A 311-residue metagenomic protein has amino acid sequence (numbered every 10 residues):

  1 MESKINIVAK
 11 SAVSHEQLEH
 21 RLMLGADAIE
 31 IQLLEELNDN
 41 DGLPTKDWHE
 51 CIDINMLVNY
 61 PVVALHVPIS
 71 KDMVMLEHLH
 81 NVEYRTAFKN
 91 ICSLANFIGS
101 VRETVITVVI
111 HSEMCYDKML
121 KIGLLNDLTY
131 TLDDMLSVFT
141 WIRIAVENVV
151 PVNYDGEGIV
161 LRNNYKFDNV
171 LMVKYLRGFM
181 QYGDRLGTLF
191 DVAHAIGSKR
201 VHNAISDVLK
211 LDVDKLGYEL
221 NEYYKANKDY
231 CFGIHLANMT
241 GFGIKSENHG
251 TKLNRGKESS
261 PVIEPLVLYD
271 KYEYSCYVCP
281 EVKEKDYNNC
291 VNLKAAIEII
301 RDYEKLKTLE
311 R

Functional and structural regions predicted by a protein language model:
M1-N96, S100-E103, T308-R311: N-terminal pre-domain/capping segments
S3-S11, D27-I31, P61-V67, I106-I110 (+4 more regions): Hydrophobic faces of well-ordered beta-strands that scaffold small-molecule active sites in alpha/beta enzyme cores
K10-S14, Q32-E36, P68-D72, E113-C115 (+5 more regions): Active-site beta-loop-alpha junctions enriched in small/polar residues
E16-R21, G42-P61, F88-V101, N126-S137 (+3 more regions): Short amphipathic alpha-helices and their capping/turn segments at secondary-structure boundaries
N40-G42, M75-R85, M119-L125, G158-N169 (+1 more regions): Gly/Pro-rich active-site loop or hairpin
V58, M73-G187, G197: Active-site acidic/histidine proton-transfer and metal-coordination neighborhood in alpha/beta enzyme cores
E273-Y287: Substrate-binding cleft of secreted/luminal carbohydrate-active enzymes
Y287-E310: C-terminal helical cap(s) of enzyme catalytic domains, especially alpha/beta-barrels
